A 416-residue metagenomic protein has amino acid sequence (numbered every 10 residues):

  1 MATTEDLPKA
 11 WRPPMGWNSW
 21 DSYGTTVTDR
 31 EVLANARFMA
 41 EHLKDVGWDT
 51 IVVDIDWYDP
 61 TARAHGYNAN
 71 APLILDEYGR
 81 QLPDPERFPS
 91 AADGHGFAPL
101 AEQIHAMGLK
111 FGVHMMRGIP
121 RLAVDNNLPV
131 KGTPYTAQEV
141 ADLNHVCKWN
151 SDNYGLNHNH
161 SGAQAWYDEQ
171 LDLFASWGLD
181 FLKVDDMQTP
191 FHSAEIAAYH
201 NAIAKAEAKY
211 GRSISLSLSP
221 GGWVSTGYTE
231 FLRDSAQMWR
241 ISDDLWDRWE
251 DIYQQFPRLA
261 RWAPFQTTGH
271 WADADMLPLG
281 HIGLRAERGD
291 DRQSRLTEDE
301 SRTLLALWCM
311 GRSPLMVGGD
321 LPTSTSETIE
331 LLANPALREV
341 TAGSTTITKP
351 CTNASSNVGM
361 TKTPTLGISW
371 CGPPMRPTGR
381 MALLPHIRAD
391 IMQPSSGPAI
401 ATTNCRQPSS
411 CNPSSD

Functional and structural regions predicted by a protein language model:
M1-E41, I203-K205, I214, W223 (+2 more regions): N-terminal module-boundary/linker segments of secreted carbohydrate-active enzymes
A10-M15, K44-T50, H105-G112, W177-L182 (+4 more regions): Loop/turn elements at helix/coil->beta-strand transitions in domains of secreted/extracellular proteins
W20-S22, D56-Y58, M116-P120, M187-T189 (+2 more regions): Active-site beta-loop-alpha junctions enriched in small/polar residues
M39-A175, L179-D186, S193: Aromatic-lined carbohydrate-binding/catalytic grooves of carbohydrate-active enzymes
Q138-H145, H158-N159, S213-D320: Glycan-recognition surfaces
D168-A204, L218, L279-L307: Active-site and adjacent substrate-binding regions of carbohydrate-active enzymes
T303-K362: Catalytic cores of secreted or luminal carbohydrate-active enzymes
N357-G367, T378-R380, P385-D416: C-terminal beta-sandwich/jelly-roll accessory domains of carbohydrate-active enzymes
